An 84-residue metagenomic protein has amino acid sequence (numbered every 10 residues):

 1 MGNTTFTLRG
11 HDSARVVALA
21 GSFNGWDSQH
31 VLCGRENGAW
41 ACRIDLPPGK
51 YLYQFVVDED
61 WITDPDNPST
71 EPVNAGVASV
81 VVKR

Functional and structural regions predicted by a protein language model:
M1-K50, D58-R84: Aromatic-rich carbohydrate-binding modules that target alpha-glucans
